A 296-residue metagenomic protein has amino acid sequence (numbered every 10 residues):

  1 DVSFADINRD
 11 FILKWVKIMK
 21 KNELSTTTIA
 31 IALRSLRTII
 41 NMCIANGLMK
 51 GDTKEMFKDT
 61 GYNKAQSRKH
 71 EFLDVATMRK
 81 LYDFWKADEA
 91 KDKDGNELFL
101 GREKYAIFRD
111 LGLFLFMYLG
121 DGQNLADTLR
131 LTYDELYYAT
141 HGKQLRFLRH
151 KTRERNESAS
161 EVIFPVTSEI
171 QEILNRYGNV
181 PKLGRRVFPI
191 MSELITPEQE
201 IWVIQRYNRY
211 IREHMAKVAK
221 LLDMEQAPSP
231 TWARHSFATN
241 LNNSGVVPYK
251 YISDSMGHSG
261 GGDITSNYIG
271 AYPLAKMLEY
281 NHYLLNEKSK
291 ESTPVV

Functional and structural regions predicted by a protein language model:
I7, K21-M56, Q123: N-terminal DNA-binding recognition helix of tyrosine site-specific recombinases/integrases
K14, M49-D92, T196-E198: Flexible interdomain linker/hinge and immediately adjacent N-terminus of the catalytic tyrosine-recombinase domain
D59, R130-R176: Conserved tyrosine-mediated DNA breakage-rejoining catalytic core shared by Y-recombinases
M78, T167-E225: Active-site/catalytic core of tyrosine-dependent DNA strand-transfer enzymes
L115, L119, Q123, D127 (+1 more regions): C-terminal catalytic core of tyrosine-transesterase DNA break-rejoin enzymes
E135-Q144, E225-Q226, V246-I269, K290-V295: Short, polar N-cap/turn motifs at the start of nucleic acid-interacting alpha helices
K151-R153, M256-N286: Catalytic-site neighborhood detector that most strongly recognizes the C-terminal catalytic loop/helix of tyrosine
S168, K182, S192-E198, A275-V296: C-terminal secondary-structure termini that scaffold catalytic or DNA-interacting sites
